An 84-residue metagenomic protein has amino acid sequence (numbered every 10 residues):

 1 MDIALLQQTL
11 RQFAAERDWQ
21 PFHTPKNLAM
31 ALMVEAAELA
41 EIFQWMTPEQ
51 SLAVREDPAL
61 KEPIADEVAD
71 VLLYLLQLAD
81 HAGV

Functional and structural regions predicted by a protein language model:
M1-V84: Flexible "arm" and connector segments at domain edges
